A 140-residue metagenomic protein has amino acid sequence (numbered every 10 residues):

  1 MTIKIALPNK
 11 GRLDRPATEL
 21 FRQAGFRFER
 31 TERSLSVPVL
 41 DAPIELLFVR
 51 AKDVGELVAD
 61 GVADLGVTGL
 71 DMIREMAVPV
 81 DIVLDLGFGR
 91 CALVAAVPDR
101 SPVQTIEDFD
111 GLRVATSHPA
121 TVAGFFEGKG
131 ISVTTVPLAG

Functional and structural regions predicted by a protein language model:
M1-G140: Domain-level signature for soluble enzymes in the chorismate/prephenate branch of the shikimate pathway
